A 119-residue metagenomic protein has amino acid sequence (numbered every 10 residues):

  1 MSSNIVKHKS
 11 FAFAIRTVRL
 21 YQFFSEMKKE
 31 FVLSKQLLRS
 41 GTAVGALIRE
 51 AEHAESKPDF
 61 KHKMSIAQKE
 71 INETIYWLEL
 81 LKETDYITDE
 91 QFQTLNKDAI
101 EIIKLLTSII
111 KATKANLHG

Functional and structural regions predicted by a protein language model:
M1-G119: Short, C-terminally biased terminal segments at protein or domain edges
